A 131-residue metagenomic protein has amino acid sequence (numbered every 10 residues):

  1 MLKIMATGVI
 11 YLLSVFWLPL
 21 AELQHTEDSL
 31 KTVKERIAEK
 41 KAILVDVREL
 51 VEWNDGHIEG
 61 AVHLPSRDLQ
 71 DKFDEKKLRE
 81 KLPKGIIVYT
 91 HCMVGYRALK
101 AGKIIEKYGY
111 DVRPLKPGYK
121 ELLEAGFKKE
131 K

Functional and structural regions predicted by a protein language model:
L2-A42, L50-I87, Y96-K131: Rhodanese-like catalytic fold shared by cysteine-dependent sulfurtransferases and DSP/PTP-type phosphatases
D46: Phosphate-rich cofactor/ligand-interacting catalytic cores and adjacent structured alpha/beta frameworks
T90-H91: Short, surface-exposed ligand- or partner-binding patches at beta-edge/loop junctions that are enriched in aromatics
